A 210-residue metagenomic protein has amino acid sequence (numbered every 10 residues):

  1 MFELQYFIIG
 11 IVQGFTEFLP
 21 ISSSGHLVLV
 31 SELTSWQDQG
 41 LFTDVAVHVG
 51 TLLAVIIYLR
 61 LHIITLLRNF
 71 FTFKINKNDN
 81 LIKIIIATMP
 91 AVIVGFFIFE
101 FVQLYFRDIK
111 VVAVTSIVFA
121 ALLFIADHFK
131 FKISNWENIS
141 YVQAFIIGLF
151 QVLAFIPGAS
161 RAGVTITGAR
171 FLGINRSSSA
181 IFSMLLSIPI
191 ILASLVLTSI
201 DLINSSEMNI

Functional and structural regions predicted by a protein language model:
M1-I210: Multi-pass membrane proteins that catalyze or facilitate reactions on polyprenyl-/lipid-phosphate substrates and their
